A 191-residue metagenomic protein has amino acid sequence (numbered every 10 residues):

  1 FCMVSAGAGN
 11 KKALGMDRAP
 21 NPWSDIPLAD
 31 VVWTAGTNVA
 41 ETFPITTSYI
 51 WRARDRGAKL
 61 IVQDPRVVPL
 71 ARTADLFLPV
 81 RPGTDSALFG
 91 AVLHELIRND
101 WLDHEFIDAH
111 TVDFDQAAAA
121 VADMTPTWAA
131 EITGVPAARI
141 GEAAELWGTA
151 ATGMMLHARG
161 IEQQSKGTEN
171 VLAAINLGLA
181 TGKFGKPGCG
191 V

Functional and structural regions predicted by a protein language model:
F1-V191: Cofactor-pocket helix-loop regions in the catalytic cores of large enzyme subunits
